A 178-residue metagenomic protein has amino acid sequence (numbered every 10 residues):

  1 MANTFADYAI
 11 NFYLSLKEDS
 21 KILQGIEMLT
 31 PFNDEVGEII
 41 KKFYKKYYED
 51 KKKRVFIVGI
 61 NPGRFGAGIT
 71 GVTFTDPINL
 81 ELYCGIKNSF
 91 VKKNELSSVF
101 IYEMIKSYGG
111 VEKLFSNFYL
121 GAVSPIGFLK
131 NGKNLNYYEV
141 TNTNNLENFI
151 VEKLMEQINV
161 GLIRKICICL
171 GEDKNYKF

Functional and structural regions predicted by a protein language model:
A2-I166, N175-Y176: A polyanion-binding, active-site-adjacent surface
E172: Conserved SAM/SAH-binding loop-helix junction of Class I S-adenosyl-L-methionine-dependent methyltransferases
